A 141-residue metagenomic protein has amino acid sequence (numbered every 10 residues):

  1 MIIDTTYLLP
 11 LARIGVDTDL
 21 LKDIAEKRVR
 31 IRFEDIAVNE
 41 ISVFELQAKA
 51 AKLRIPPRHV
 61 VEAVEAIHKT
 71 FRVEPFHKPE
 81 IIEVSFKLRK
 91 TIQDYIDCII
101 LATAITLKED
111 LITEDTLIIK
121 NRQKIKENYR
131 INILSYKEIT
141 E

Functional and structural regions predicted by a protein language model:
M1-V38, A50-E62, T140: Short, well-structured N-terminal submotif of metal-dependent ribonuclease cores
Y7-L8, S42, E80-I81, I99-I100 (+1 more regions): Alpha-helix capping/helix-boundary segments
I14-G15, K49, L88, K124-I125: Residue-level signal for well-ordered alpha-helical positions
A37-I41, A63-K90: Acidic catalytic patch
N39, I96, E114: Replace "coordinates the UDP/GDP/TDP-sugar" with "coordinates nucleotide-activated sugar donors
T70, E74, I105-E141: Acidic, PIN/NYN-like endoribonuclease modules and their adjacent C-terminal/linker elements
D94-D110: Acidic, metal-associated active-site segment
